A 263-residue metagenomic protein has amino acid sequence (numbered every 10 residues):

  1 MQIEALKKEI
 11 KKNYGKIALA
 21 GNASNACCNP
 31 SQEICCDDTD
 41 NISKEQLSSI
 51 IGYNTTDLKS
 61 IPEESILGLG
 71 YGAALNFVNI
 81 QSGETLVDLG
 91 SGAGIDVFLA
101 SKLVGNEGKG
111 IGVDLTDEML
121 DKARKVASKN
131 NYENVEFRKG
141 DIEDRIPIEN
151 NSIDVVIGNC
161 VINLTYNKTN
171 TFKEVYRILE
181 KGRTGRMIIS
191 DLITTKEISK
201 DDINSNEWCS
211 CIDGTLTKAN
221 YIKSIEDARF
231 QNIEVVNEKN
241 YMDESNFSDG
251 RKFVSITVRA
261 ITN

Functional and structural regions predicted by a protein language model:
D40-T85, D96-L103: Conserved alpha-helix/loop element of class I SAM-dependent methyltransferases that forms part of the SAM/SAH-binding
S82, E143-V155: A short acidic, Gly/Pro-enriched loop at the edge of an enzyme's catalytic core that lines a small-molecule cofactor
T116-E118: Conserved SAM/SAH-binding beta-strand->alpha-helix loop
N131-D144: Conserved SAM-binding strand-loop segment of SAM-dependent methyltransferases
T169-R186: A short glycine-rich, Lys/Arg-flanked "PGG" loop and its adjoining helix->strand segment in the class I
I193-I212: Short, glycine-/aromatic-enriched active-site segment of Class I SAM-dependent methyltransferases
D213-R229: Short alpha-helix
D243-N263: Core SAM-dependent methyltransferase catalytic element
